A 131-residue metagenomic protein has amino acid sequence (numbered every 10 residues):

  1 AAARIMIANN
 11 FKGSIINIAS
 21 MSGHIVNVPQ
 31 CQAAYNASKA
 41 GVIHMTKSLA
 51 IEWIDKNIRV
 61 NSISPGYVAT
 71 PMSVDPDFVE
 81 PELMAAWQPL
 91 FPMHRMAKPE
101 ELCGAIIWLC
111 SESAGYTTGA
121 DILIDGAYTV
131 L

Functional and structural regions predicted by a protein language model:
A1-S14, I25, W108: A short helix-coil junction within the Rossmann-fold of NAD(P)-dependent oxidoreductases
R4, A8, I51-D55, G115: Alpha-helical segment proximal to the catalytic Tyr-Lys
S20: Residue(s) in the substrate-gating loop at a strand-loop-helix junction that position the organic substrate next
Q30-C31, D55, Y67-F91, E101: A glycine/serine/threonine-rich, flexible loop-to-helix segment that serves as the NAD(P) cofactor-binding "lid"
S38, T46: Active-site helix of classical SDR
R59-P65, A69, C110, L123-D125: Conserved SDR Rossmann-fold cofactor-binding beta-strand/turn motif
F91-L102, S113: A conserved structural motif in NAD(P)-dependent oxidoreductases
I107, T118-L131: Short C-terminal tail/terminal secondary-structure segment of NAD(P)H-dependent dehydrogenase/reductase domains
